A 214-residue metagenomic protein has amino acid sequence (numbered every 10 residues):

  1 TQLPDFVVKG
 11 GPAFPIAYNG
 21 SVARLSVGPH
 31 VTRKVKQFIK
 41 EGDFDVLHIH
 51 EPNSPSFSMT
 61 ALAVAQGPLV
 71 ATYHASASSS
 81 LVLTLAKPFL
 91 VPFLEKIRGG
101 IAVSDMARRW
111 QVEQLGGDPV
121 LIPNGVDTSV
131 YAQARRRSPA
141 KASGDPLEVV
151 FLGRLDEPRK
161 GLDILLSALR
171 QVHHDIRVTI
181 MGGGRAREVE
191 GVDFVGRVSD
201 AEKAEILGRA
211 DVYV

Functional and structural regions predicted by a protein language model:
T1-H30, G184: N-terminal strand-loop element at the rim of the active site of nucleotide-sugar-dependent glycosyltransferases
T1-L3, K40-D43, G67-P68, E95 (+2 more regions): N-terminal subdomain of nucleotide-sugar transferases
V35-S56, V70: Short N-terminal targeting/anchoring amphipathic segment
F44, G208-V214: Acidic donor-binding loop of glycosyltransferase active sites
S56, P68, A75-V103: Nucleotide-sugar donor phosphate/pyrophosphate-binding loop at the beta->alpha transition of glycosyltransferases
M106, G125: Carbohydrate-associated surface elements
A140-K160, L166-Q171: Conserved donor-binding/catalytic core segment of Leloir-type glycosyltransferases
G183-A186, V192-G208: Conserved active-site histidine-acidic residue motif and adjacent donor-binding/catalytic loop of glycosyltransferases
